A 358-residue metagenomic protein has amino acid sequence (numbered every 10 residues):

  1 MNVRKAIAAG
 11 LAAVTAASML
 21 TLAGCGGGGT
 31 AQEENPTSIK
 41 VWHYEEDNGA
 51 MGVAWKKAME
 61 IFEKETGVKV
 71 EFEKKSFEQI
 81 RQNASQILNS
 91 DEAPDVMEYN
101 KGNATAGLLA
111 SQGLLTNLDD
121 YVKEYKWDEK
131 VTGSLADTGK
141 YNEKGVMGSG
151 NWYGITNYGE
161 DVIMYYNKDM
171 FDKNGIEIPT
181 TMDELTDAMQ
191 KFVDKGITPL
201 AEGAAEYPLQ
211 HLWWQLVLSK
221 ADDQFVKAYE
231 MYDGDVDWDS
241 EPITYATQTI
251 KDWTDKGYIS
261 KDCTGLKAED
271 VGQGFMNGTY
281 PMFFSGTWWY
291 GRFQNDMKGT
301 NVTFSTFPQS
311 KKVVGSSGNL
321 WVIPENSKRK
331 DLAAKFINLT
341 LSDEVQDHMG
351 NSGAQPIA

Functional and structural regions predicted by a protein language model:
M1-K40, K64-E65: Short, low-complexity disordered leader/linker segments with a strong preference for bacterial N-terminal type II
E34-D47, V68-E73, V96, Y153 (+1 more regions): Short, well-ordered beta-strand elements
Y44, M51, K57-A58, A104-G107 (+3 more regions): Extracytoplasmic/periplasmic substrate-binding proteins
I61-T138, D169, K173-T180, P281-M282: Extracytoplasmic "Venus flytrap"/periplasmic binding protein-like
A104-V162, T186, L212-W214, T303: Hinge/lid segment of periplasmic solute-binding proteins
D119-S134, E177, K220-Y245, N295-M297 (+1 more regions): Short, solvent-exposed loop/beta-turn-alpha elements that line the ligand-binding surface or hinge of extracytoplasmic
E143-N157, V162, T186-D235, K251 (+1 more regions): Extracytoplasmic/periplasmic solute-binding protein
K191-F192, M231-C263: Glycine-centered hinge/linker elements that transmit conformational signals in sensory and ligand-binding systems
